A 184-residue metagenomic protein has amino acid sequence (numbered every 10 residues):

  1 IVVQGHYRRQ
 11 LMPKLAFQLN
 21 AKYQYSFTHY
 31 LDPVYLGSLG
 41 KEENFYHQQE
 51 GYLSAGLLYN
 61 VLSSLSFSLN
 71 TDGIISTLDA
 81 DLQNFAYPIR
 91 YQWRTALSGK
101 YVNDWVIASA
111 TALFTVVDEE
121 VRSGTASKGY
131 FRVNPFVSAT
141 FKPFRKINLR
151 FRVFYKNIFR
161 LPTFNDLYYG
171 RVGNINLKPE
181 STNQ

Functional and structural regions predicted by a protein language model:
I1, L39-Q49, N84-Q92, T125-R132 (+1 more regions): Replace "Gram-negative outer membrane beta-barrel proteins" with "bacterial and organellar outer membrane beta-barrel
I1, T28-S38, L78-A86, E120-K128 (+1 more regions): Outer-membrane beta-barrel translocator domains and adjoining extracellular loop/strand segments of Gram-negative
I1-P13, F17-Q18, K22-Y52, T77-L78 (+1 more regions): Flexible loop and strand-edge segments within Gram-negative outer membrane beta-barrel domains
V3-R9, L53-V61, Y91, T95-N103 (+1 more regions): Residues on the lipid-exposed face of transmembrane beta-strands in outer-membrane beta-barrel proteins
H6, Q10, Y46, S127-G129 (+3 more regions): Outer-membrane beta-barrel signature, preferentially recognizing the C-terminal barrel domain of Gram-negative
Q10-A16, N60-S66, V102-I107, P143-R150: Short loop/turn motifs that connect adjacent beta-strands in outer-membrane beta-barrel proteins
F17-A21, F67-L69, V106-A112, P135 (+1 more regions): Transmembrane beta-strands of outer-membrane beta-barrel proteins
Y23-H29, G73-D79, N103-W105, F114-E120 (+3 more regions): Transmembrane beta-strands of outer-membrane beta-barrel pores
